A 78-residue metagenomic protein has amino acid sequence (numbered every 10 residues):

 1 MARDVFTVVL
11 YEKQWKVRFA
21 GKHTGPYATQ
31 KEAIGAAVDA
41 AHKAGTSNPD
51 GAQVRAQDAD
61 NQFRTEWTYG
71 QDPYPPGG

Functional and structural regions predicted by a protein language model:
M1-H23: Short aromatic-glycine-(Arg/Gly/Cys) micro-motifs in beta-strand/loop hairpins
E12-Q14, G51, Q62: A generic structural signal for beta-strand entry/edge sites
K13-V17, A36, Y69: Residue-level detection of beta-strand scaffold positions
K22-G25, Q71-D72: Short, surface-exposed beta-strand-loop junctions and turns on beta-sheet-rich folds
A28-T46: A short, charged, amphipathic alpha-helix used as a generic interaction element across diverse proteins
S47-D58: A short amphipathic beta-strand at an alpha->beta junction
D58-G78: A cross-kingdom feature marking charged/low-complexity
